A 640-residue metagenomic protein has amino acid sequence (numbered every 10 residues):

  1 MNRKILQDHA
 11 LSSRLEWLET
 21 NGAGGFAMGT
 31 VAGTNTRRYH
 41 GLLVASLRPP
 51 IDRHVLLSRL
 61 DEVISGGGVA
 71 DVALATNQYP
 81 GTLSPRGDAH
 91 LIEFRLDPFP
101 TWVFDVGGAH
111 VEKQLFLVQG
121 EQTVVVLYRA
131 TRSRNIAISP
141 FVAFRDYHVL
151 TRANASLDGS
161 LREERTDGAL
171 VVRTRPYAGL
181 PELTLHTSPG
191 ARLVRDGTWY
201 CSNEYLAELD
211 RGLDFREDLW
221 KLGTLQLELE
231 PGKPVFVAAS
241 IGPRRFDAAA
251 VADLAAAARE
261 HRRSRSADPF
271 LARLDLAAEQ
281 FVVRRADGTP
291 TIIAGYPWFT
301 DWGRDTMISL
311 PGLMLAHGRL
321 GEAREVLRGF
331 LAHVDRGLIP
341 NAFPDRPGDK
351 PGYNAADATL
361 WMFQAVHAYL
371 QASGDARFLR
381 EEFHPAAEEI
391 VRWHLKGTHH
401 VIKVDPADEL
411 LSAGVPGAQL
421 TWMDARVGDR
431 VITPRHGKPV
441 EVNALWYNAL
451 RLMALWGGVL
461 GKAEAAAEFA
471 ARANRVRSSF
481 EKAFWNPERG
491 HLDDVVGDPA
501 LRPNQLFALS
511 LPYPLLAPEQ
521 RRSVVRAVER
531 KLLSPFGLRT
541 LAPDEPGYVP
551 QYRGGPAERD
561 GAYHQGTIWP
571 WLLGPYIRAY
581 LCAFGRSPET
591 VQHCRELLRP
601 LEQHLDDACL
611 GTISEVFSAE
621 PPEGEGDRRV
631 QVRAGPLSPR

Functional and structural regions predicted by a protein language model:
M1-R640: Acidic, mature catalytic/reactive cores of soluble proteins
